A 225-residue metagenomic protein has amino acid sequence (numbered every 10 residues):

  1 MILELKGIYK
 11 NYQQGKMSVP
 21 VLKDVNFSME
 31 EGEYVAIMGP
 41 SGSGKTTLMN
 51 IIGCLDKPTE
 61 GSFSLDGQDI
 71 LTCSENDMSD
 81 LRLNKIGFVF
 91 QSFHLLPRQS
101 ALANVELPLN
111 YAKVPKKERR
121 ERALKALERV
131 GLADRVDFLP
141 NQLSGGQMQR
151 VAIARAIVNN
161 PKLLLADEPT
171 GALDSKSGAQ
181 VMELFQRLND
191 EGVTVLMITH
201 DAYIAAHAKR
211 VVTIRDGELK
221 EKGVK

Functional and structural regions predicted by a protein language model:
I2-R215: ABC family nucleotide-binding domain
D216-K222: Conserved switch/coupling elements of ABC/ABC-like ATPase nucleotide-binding domains
